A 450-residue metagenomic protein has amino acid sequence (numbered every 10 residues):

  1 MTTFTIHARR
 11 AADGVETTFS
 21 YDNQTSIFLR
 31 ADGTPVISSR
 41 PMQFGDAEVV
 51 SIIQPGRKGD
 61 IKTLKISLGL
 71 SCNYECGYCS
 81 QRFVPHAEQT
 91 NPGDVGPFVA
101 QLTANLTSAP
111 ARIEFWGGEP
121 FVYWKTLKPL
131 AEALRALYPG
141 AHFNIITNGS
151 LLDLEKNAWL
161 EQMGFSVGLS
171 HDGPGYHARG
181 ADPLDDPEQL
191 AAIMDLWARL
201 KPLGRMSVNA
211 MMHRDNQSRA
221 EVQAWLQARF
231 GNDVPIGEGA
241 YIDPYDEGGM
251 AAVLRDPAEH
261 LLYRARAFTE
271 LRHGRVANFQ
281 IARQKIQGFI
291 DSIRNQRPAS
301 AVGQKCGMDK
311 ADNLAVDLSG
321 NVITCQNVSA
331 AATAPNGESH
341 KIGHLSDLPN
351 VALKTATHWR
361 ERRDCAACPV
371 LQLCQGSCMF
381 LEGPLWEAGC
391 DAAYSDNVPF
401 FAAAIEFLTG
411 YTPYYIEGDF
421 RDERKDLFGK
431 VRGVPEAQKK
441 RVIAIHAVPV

Functional and structural regions predicted by a protein language model:
M1-K62, Y74, Y78, V450: Flexible, acidic/Gly-rich N-terminal and inter-domain linker regions that tether and position cofactor-handling modules
T2-F19, T25, N321, N327-V450: Flexible mid-to-C-terminal extensions adjoining Fe-S/redox cofactors in radical SAM and related proteins
G56-V95: Canonical Radical SAM [4Fe-4S] cluster-binding loop centered on the CxxxCxxC motif and its immediate flanking residues
L68-E75, E119, C365-A367, L371-Q372: Cysteine-centered iron-sulfur cluster-binding motifs in ferredoxin-type domains/subunits of redox enzymes
C76, F115, I145, G320: Conserved, mostly hydrophobic/aromatic
V99-E114, Y123-E247: Radical SAM/AdoMet-radical enzyme domain recognition
A181-D309, L314-S319, A332-G337: Radical SAM enzyme [4Fe-4S]-AdoMet core and its adjacent flexible, acidic and glycine-rich loops/tails across
